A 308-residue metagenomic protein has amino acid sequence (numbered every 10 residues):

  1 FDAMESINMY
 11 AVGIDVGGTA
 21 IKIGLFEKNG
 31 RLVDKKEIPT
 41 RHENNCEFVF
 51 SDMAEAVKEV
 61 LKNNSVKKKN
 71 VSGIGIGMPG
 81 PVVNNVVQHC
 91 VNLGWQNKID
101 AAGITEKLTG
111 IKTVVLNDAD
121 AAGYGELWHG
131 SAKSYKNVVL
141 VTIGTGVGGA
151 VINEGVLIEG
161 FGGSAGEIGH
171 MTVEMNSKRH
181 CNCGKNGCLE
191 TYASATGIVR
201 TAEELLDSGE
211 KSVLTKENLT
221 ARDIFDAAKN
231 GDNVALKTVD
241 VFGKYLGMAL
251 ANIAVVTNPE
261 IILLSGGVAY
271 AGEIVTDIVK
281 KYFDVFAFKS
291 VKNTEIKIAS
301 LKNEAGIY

Functional and structural regions predicted by a protein language model:
I7-S51, E55, V87-H89, L157 (+1 more regions): Short glycine-rich, Thr/Ser-proximal phosphate-binding strand/loop in the N-terminal lobe of ATP-dependent enzymes
A20, L93, P259-Y282, A299-K302: Glycine-rich phosphate-binding loops at beta-strand->alpha-helix junctions
I21-L25, G80, V147-I152: Short beta-strand scaffold segments in enzyme catalytic cores
F26, E190-I261: A mobile "lid/hinge" subdomain adjacent to the ATP/sugar-phosphate binding pocket shared across diverse ATP-dependent
H42, C46-A54, K58, K69-I74 (+2 more regions): Glycine-rich phosphate-binding loop and adjoining helix at the ATP-binding site of ATP-dependent phosphoryl-transfer
M53-I74, K112-T113, S208-V213, L250-I262: Phosphate/pyrophosphate-binding loops at sites that engage ATP/ADP/AMP, CoA/4′-phosphopantetheine, polyphosphate
T113-A119, V173-S212: Glycine-rich phosphate-binding loop plus the immediately following alpha-helix
K133-Y192: Glycine-rich phosphate-binding loop of actin/hexokinase-like ATP-binding domains
